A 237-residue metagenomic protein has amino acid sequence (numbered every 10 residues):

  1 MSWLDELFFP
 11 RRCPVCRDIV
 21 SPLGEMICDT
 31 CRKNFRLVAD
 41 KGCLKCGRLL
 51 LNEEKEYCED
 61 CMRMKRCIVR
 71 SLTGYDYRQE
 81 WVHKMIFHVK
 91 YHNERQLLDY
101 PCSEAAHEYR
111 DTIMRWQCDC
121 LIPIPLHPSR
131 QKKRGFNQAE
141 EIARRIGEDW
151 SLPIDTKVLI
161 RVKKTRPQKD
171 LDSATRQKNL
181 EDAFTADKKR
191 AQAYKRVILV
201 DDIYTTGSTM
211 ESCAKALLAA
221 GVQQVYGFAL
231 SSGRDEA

Functional and structural regions predicted by a protein language model:
M1-D201, T205-A237: Glycine-rich phosphate/pyrophosphate-handling loop used in enzymes and phosphotransfer proteins
